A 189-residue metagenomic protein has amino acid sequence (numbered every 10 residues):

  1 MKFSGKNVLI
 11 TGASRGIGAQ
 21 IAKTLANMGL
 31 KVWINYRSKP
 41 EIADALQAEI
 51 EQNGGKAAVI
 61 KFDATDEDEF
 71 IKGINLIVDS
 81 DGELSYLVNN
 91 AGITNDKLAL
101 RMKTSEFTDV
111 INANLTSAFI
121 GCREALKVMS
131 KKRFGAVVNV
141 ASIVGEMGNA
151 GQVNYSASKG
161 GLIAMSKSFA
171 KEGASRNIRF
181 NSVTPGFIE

Functional and structural regions predicted by a protein language model:
N7, S14-R15: Conserved glycine-rich cofactor-binding loop
M28-A45: Conserved glycine-rich Rossmann-like NAD(P)H-binding loop of the short-chain dehydrogenase/reductase
L98-A99, K103-I111: Substrate-binding pocket helix/loop in short-chain dehydrogenase/reductase
L100, M147-V153, S175-R176: Active-site loop immediately N-terminal to the catalytic Tyr-X3-Lys motif of short-chain dehydrogenase/reductase
C122, S158, S166: Active-site helix of classical SDR
K127, K171-S175: Alpha-helical segment proximal to the catalytic Tyr-Lys
S142: Residue(s) in the substrate-gating loop at a strand-loop-helix junction that position the organic substrate next
